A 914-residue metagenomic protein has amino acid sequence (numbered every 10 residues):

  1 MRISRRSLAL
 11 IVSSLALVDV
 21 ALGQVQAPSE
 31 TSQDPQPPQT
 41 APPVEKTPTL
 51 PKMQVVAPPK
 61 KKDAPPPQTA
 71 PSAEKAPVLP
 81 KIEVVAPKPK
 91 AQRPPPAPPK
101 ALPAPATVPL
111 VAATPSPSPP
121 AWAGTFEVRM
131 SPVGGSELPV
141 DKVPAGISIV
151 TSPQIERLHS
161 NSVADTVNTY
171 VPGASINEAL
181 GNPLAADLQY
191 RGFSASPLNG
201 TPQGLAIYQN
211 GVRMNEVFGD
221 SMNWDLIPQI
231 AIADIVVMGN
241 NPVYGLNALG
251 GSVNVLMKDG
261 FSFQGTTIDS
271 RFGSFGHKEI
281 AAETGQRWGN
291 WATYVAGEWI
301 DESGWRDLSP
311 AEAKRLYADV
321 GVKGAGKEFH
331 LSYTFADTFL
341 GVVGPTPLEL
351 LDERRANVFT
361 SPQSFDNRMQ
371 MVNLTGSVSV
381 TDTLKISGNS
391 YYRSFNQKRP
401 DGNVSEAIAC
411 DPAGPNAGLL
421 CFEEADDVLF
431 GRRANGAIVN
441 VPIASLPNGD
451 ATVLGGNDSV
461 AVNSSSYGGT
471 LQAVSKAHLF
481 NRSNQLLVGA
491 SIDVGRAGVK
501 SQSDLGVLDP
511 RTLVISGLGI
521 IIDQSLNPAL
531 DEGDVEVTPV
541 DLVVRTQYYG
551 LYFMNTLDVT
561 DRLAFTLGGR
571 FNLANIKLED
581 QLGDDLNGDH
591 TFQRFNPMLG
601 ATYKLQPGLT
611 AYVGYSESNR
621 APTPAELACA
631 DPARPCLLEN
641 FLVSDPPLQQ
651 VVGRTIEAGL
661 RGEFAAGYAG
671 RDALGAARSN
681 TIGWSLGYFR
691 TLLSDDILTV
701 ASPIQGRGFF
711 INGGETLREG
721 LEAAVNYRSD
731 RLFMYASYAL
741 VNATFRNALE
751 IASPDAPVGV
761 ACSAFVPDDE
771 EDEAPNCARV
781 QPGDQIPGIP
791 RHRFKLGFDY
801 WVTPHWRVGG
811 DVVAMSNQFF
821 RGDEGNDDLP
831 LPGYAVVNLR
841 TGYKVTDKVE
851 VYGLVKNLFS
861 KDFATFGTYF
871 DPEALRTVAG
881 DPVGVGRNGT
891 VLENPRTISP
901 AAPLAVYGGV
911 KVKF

Functional and structural regions predicted by a protein language model:
P119-S148, A164-V212, E216: Extracytoplasmic beta-strand/coil segments of soluble accessory domains associated with Gram-negative outer-membrane
Y170, M214-E216, D225-D269: A beta-strand signature from Gram-negative outer-membrane beta-barrel systems, especially the internal plug domain
G265, F272-D301, R306-V343, P362-T381 (+2 more regions): Transmembrane beta-barrel wall of Gram-negative outer-membrane proteins
E328-H330, R368-P400, V404, L420-E579 (+2 more regions): Face-selective signature of the C-terminal outer-membrane beta-barrel domain
D337-E353, N575-K577, D589, Y603-I656 (+5 more regions): Surface-exposed extracellular loop regions of Gram-negative outer-membrane beta-barrel proteins, predominantly
S379, K385-Y391, F395-R399, N403 (+5 more regions): Membrane-embedded beta-barrel scaffold of Gram-negative outer-membrane proteins
T470-S475, L479-F480, T560-F565, A574 (+3 more regions): Gram-negative outer-membrane beta-barrel transporters
N619, A814-R821, Y843-F914: C-terminal beta-signal and adjacent terminal beta-strands/loops of Gram-negative outer-membrane beta-barrel proteins
